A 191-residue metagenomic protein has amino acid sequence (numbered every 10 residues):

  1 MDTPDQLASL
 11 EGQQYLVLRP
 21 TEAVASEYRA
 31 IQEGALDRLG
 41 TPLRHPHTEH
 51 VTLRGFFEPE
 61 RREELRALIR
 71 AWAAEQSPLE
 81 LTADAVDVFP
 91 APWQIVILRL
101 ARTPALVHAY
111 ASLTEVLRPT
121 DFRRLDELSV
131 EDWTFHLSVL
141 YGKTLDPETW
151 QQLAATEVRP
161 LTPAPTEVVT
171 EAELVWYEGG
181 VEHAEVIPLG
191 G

Functional and structural regions predicted by a protein language model:
M1-T82, L100-P163, V181-G191: Basic, often amphipathic N-terminal segments
H50, P92-Q94: A short small-residue
V86-P92, E167-A184: Glycine-rich beta-strand-turn "strand-cap" elements at beta-sheet edges
Q94-L100: Surface-exposed, active-site-proximal loop segments in enzymatic domains
